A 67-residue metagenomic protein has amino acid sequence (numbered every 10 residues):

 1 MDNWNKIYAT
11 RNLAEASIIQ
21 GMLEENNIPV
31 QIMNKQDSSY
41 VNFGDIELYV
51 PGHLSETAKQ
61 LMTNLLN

Functional and structural regions predicted by a protein language model:
M1-N67: Acidic/polar low-complexity segments and flexible, solvent-exposed patches
